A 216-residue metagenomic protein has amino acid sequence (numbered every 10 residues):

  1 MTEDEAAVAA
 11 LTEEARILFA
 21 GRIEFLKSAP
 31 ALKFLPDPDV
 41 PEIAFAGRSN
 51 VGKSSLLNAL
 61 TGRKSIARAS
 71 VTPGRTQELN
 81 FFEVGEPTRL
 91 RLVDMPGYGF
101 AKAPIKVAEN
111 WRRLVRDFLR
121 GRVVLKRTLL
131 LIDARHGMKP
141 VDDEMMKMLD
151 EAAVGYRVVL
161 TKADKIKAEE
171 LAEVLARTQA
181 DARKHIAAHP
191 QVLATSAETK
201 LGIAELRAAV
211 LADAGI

Functional and structural regions predicted by a protein language model:
M1-K102, G215-I216: Conserved G1/Walker A P-loop phosphate-binding module
A20-L32, K165-I216: Canonical P-loop GTPase G-domain recognition
K33-V40, R75-F81, P96-K126, A134-M148: Switch II of P-loop NTPase G domains
L56, T128-L129, L206: Hydrophobic packing within well-folded, soluble alpha/beta domains
L60-K64, L119, V210: Hydrophobic aliphatic residues
R75, L90, G97-G99, R135-M138 (+2 more regions): Conserved nucleotide-binding/hydrolysis micro-motifs of P-loop NTPases
F82, T161, L206: Residue-level signal for inorganic ion chemistry
R113-P190: Conserved C-terminal guanine-recognition region of P-loop GTPase G domains, centered on the G4
